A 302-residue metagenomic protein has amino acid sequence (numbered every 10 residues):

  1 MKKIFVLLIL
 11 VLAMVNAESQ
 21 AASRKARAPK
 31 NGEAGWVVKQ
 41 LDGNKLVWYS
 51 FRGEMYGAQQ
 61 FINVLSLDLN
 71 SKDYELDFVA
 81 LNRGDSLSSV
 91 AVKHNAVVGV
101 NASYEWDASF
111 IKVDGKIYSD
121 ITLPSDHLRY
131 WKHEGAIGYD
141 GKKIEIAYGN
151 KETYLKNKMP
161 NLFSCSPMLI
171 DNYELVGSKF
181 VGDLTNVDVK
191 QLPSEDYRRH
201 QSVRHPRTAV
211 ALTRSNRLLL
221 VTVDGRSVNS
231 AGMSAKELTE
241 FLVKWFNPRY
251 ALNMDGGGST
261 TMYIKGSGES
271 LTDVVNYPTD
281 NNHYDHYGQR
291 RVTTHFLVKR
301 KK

Functional and structural regions predicted by a protein language model:
I4-A13: Sec-dependent N-terminal signal peptides
A13-S19: C-terminal segment of classical bacterial N-terminal signal peptides
Q20-A147: Zymogen propeptides
V79-G84, N150-L155, V223-S227: Short, solvent-exposed aromatic-acidic interface loops
S86-S89, L155-P160, D188-V189, N229-A235: A short, polar/proline- and glycine-enriched secondary-structure boundary/capping micro-motif
S103-R199: Active-site-adjacent helix-turn-beta-strand microarchitecture at beta-sheet edges that either contains or buttresses
S109-W131, Y139, P193-Y250, G258-K302: Conserved, well-ordered active-site substructure
